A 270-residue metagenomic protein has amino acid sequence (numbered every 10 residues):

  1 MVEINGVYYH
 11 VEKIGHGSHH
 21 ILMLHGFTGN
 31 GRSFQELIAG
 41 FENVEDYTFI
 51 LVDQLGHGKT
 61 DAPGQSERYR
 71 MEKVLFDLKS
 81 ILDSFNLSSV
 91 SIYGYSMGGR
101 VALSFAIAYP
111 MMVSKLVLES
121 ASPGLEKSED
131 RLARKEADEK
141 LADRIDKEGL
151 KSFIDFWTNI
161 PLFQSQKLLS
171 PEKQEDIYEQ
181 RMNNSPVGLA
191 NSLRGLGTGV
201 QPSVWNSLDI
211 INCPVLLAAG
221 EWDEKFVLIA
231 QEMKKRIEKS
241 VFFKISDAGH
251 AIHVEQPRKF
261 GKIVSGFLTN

Functional and structural regions predicted by a protein language model:
V7-A62: Conserved HGGG/HGGXW glycine-rich cap/lid loop of the alpha/beta-hydrolase fold
Q35-I38, T48-Y93, K262: Active-site loop/oxyanion-hole signature of alpha/beta-hydrolase fold enzymes
G94, G98, A102: Gly/Ala-rich beta-loop-alpha elbow adjacent to hydrolase catalytic centers
I107, S114-D146: Flexible "cap/lid" loop of the alpha/beta hydrolase fold
E139-I145, F156-L168, I177-Q180, S192-T198: Helix-loop "lid/cap" segments that line or gate small-molecule binding pockets
M182-Q231: Conserved serine/cysteine hydrolase catalytic core
K234-A251: Catalytic histidine neighborhood in serine/cysteine hydrolases with alpha/beta-hydrolase-type architecture
A248-P257, G261: Catalytic histidine-centered segment of alpha/beta-hydrolase-like enzymes
